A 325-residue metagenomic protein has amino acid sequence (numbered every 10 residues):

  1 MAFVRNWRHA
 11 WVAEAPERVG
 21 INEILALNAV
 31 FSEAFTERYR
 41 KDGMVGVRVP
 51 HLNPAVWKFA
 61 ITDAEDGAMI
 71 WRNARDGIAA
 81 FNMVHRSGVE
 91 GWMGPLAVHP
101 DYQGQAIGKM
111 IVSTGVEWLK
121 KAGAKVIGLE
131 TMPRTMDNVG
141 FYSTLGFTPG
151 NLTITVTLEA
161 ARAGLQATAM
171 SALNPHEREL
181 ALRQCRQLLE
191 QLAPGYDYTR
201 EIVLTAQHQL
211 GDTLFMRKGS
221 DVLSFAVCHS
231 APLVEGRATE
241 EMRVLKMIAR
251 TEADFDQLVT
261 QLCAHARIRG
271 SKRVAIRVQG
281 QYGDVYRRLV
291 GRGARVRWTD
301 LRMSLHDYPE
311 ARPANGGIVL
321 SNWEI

Functional and structural regions predicted by a protein language model:
A2, M132-R134, T144-L165, H229 (+5 more regions): Active-site/acyl-donor-binding loops of N-acyltransferases
A2-V4, F31-I78, A193-F215: Active-site rim helix/loop that mediates acceptor-substrate recognition in acyltransferases
A2-W11, I21-K41, R162-Q166, H176-Q191 (+1 more regions): A short, well-structured alpha-helix characteristic of acyl/acetyltransferase catalytic modules
L27, T144-R243: Amide-forming acyltransferase catalytic core, primarily the GNAT-like/NAT-type and related acyltransferase folds
D66, A124, G211, I268-S271: Short, high-confidence coil segments that cap the C-terminus of an alpha-helix and link into the following beta-strand
A68-I70, D76-H85, W92-A97, F215 (+2 more regions): Conserved beta-strand in the GNAT
P95-V98, G104-K121, V126, G140-T144 (+1 more regions): Conserved acetyl-CoA-binding loop-helix of GNAT-fold acetyltransferases
